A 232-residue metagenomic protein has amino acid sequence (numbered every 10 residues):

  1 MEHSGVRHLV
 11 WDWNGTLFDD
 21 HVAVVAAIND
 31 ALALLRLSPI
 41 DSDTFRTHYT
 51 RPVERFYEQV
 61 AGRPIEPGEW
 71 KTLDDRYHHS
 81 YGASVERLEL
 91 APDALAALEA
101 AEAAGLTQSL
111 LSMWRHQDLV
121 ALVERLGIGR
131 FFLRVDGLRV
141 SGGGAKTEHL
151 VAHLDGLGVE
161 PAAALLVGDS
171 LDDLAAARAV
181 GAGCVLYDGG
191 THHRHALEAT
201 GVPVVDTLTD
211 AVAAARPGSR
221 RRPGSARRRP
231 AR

Functional and structural regions predicted by a protein language model:
M1-W11, R220-R232: Non-catalytic pre-domain segments flanking phosphatase-related domains
H3-L95, E102: N-terminal helical cap/lid subdomain that shapes the substrate entry/recognition surface in HAD-like hydrolases
H8, K146-L174: Conserved Lys-Pro-Asp/Glu-containing loop-to-beta segment of HAD-superfamily phosphomonoesterases, centered on
T16, S112-W114: Conserved phosphate-coupling serine/threonine residues in phosphotransfer and NTP-handling enzymes
S38, G129-L133, E160, V205: Conserved H-loop
T44-H48, I128-G144: A short, structured active-site edge motif that brings together acidic residues
G82-L110, Q117-V123, T147: Short, acidic loop-to-helix structural element flanking the phosphoryl-transfer center in phosphate-processing enzymes
L165-V205: Acidic, Mg2+-coordinating phosphoryl-transfer loop and its flanking beta/alpha structural elements, shared across
